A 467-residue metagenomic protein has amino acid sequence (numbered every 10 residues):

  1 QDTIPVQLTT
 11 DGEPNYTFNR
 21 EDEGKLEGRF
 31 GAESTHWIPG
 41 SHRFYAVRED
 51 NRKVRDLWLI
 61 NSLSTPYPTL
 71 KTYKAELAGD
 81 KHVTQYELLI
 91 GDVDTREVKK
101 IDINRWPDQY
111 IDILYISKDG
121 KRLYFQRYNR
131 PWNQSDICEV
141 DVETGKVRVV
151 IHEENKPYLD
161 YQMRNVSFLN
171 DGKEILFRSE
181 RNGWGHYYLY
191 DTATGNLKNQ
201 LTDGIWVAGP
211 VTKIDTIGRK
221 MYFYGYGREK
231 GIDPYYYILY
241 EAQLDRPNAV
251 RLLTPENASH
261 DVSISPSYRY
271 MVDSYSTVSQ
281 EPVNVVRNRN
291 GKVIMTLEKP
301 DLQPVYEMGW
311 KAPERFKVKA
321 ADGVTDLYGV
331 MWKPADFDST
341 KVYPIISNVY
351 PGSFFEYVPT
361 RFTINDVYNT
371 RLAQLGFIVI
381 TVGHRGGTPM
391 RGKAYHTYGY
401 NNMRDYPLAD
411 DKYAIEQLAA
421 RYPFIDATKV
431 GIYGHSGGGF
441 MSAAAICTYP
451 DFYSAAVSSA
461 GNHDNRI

Functional and structural regions predicted by a protein language model:
Q1-P5, G31-R55, E139-D141, Y275-T277 (+2 more regions): Internal hydrophobic scaffold segments of catalytic domains
D2-T3, D92-R96, V142-G145, T192-G195 (+2 more regions): Short loop/turn segments that connect beta-strands within beta-propeller blades
T3-E13, K99-D102, V147-H152, K198-D203 (+2 more regions): Beta-propeller fold detector
P5-H36, Y45-K100, N290-V305, Y357-Y368: Predominantly five- to eight-bladed beta-propeller fold
P14-F44, T72-D80, T84-E87, N104-Y128 (+8 more regions): Conserved beta-propeller blade repeats
V54-L59, Q85-E87, W132-E139, G183-Y188 (+2 more regions): Structural motif
D56, Q126, D261-I467: Serine-hydrolase catalytic core recognition
R130-W132, P157-L159, K230-D233, V278 (+2 more regions): Short glycine/serine/proline-enriched coil/turn segments at secondary-structure junctions
